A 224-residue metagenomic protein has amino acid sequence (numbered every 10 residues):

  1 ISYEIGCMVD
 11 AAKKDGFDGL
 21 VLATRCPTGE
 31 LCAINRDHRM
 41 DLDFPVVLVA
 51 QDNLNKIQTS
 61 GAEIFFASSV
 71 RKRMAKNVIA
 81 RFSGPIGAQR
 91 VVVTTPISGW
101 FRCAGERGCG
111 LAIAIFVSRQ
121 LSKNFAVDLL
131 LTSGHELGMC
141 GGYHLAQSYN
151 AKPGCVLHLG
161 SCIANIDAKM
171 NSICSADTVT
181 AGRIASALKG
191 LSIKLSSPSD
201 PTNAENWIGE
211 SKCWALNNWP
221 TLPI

Functional and structural regions predicted by a protein language model:
I1-K14, N55, I64, S68 (+2 more regions): Protease-associated
I1-P45: Extracellular/luminal Protease-associated
C7-D18, N35-D37, H144-A151, A204-W214: Mature extracellular/periplasmic domains of secretome proteins
G19, R25, R39-D41, C162-I224: Active-site-adjacent substrate-binding region of metalloamidase/peptidase-like peptide-processing proteins
G19-A23, V46, I79, V92-T94 (+4 more regions): Structural recognition of the beta-strand scaffold that forms the well-ordered cores of secreted hydrolase catalytic
R25-G29, N53-L54, R71, I86 (+4 more regions): Solvent-exposed loop/turn segments at secondary-structure junctions within structured extracellular/periplasmic domains
C32-R107, F116-V127, L195: Soluble metallo-hydrolase cores and metallopeptidase-like ectodomains found primarily in the secretory/periplasmic
M74-N77, G99-R183, P201-A204: Acidic/histidine-rich catalytic neighborhood of metal-dependent amide-processing enzymes
